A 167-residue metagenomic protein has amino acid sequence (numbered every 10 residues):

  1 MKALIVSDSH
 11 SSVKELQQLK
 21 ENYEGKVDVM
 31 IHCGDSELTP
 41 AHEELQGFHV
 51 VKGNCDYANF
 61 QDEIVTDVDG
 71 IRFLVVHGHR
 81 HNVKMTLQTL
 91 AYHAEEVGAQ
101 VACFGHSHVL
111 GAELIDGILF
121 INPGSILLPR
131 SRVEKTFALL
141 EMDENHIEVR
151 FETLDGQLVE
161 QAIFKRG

Functional and structural regions predicted by a protein language model:
M1-Q46, D56-Q61, V133-T136, E144-N145 (+1 more regions): N-terminal active-site segment of His-dependent metallophosphoesterases
I5-S7, V29-D35, H49-N54, L74-H77 (+2 more regions): Active-site neighborhood of phospho(di)ester-bond hydrolases with catalytic His/Asp-centered motifs
S11, L38, R80, V109 (+1 more regions): Short active-site segment of divalent metal-dependent hydrolases/proteases that encodes the spacing between
S11, Q17-Q18, V68-D69, V97 (+1 more regions): Binuclear metal-dependent phosphoesterase catalytic core
P40-A41, I64-D67, G111-A112, P129-R130: Short secondary-structure boundary/capping segments
E44-Q46, D69, D116: Short, structured coil segments at secondary-structure junctions
H49, V83-H146: Conserved beta-sheet core of the metallophosphoesterase superfamily
V51-G53, N59-Q100: Helix-adjacent hinge/juxtasegments
